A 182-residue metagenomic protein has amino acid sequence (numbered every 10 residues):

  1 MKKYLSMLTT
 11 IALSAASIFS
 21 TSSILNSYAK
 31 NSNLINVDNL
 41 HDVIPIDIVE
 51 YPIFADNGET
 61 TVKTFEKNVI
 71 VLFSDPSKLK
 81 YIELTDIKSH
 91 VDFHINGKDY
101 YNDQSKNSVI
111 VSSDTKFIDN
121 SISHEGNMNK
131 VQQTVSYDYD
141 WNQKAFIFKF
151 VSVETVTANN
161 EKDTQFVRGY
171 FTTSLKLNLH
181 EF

Functional and structural regions predicted by a protein language model:
M1-A29: Classical Sec-dependent N-terminal signal peptides that target proteins to the secretory pathway
K3-Y4, L25-F182: Low-complexity, repetitive regions of proteins mediating host interaction that are extracellular, surface-exposed
